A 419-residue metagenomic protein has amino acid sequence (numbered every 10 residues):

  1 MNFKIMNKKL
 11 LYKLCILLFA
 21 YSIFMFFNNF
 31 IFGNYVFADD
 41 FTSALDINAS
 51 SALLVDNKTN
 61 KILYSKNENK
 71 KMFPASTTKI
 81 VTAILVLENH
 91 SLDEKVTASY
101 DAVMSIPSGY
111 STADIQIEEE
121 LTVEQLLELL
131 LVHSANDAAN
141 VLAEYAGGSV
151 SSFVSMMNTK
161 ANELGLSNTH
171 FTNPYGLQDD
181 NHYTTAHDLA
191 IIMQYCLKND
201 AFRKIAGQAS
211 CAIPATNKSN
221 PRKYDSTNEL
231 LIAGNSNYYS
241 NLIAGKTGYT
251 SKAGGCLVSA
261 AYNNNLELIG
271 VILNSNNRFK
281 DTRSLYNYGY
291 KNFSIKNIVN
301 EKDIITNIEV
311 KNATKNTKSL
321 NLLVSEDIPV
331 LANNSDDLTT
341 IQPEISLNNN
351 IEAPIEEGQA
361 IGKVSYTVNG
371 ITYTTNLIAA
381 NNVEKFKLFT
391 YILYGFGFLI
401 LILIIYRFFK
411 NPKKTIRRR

Functional and structural regions predicted by a protein language model:
M1-L11, N411-R419: N-terminal Lys/Arg-rich, disordered targeting/topogenic segments
F3-K4, Y21, N29, T78 (+1 more regions): Residue-level marker of intrinsically disordered, low-complexity segments enriched for small/polar residues
K4, K8-K9, Q116, E120 (+3 more regions): Juxtamembrane/transmembrane-helix boundary motifs in multi-pass membrane proteins
K9-F37, I392-N411: Sec-dependent N-terminal signal peptides of Gram-positive bacterial secreted proteins and lipoproteins
I16-F19, V132, G207: Generic surface-pattern signal
G33-D200, K204-I205: Active-site-adjacent loops and short helices of periplasmic peptidoglycan-processing enzymes
L166-H170, Q178-D188, M193-R419: Domain-terminus/edge residues, biased toward the C-terminal soluble/receptor-binding domains of extracytoplasmic
